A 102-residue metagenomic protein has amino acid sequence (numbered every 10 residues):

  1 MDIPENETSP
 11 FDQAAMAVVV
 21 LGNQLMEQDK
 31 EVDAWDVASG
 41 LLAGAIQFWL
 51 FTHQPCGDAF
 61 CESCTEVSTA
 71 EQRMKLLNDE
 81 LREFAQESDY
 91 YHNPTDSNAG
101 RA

Functional and structural regions predicted by a protein language model:
M1-A102: Solvent-exposed interaction surfaces and binding hotspots enriched for charged
